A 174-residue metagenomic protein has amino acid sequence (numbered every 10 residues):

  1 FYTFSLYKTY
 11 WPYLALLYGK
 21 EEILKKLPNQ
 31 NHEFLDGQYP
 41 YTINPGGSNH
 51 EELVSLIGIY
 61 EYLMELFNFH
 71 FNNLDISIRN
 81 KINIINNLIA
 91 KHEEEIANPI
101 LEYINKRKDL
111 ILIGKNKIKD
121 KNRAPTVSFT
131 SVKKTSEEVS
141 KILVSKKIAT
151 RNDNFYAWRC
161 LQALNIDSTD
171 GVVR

Functional and structural regions predicted by a protein language model:
F1-R174: Pyridoxal 5′-phosphate
